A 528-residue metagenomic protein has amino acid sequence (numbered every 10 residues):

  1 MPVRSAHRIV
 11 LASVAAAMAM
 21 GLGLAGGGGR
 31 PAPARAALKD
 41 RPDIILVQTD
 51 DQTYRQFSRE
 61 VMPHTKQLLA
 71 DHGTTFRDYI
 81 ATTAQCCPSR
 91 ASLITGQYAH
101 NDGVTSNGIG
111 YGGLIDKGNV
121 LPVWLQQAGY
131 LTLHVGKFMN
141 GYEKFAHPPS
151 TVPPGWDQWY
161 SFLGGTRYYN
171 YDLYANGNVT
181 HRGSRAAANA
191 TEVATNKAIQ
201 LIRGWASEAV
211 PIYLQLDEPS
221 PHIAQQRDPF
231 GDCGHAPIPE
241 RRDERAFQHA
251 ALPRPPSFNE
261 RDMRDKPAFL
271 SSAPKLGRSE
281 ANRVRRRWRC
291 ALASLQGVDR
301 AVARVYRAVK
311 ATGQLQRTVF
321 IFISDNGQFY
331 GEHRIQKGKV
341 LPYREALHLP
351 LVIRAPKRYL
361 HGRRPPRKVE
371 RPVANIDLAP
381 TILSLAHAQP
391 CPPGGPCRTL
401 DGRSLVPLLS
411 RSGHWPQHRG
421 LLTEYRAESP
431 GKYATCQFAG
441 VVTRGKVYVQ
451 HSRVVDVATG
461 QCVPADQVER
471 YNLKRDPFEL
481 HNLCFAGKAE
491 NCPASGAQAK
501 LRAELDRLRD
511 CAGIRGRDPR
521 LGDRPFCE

Functional and structural regions predicted by a protein language model:
M20-L38: C-terminal region of N-terminal signal peptides and the immediate post-cleavage residues of exported proteins
K39, R59, G165-R185, R203-V210 (+3 more regions): Active-site-proximal cap/lid insertion segments
D40-P42, T49, K275-R283, S294 (+4 more regions): Long, internal low-complexity/basic segments
I44-I45, D50-Q52, L125, K137 (+7 more regions): A short aromatic-rich beta-strand->coil structural motif
L46-T49, T53-H134, K144, P154 (+1 more regions): Active-site segment of extracytoplasmic enzymes that catalyze sulfate/phosphate-ester chemistry
S58-M62, T74-Q97, G110-Y111, H134-H147 (+6 more regions): Short, solvent-exposed turn/loop segments enriched in Gly/Ser/Thr/Pro and often Arg
P122-Y130, T195, A303, P356-Y359 (+3 more regions): Non-catalytic, well-ordered alpha-helical segments in soluble enzyme domains
G155-Q158, L163, N326-E332, I376-A379 (+2 more regions): C-terminal cap/loop subdomain of S1 sulfatases and analogous C-terminal strand-loop tails that border
